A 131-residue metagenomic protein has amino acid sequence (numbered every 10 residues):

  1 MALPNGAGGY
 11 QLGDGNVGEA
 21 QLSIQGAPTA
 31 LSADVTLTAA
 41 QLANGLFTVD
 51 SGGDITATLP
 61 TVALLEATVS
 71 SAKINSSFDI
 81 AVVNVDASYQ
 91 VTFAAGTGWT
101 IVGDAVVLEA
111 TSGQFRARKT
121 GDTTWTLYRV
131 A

Functional and structural regions predicted by a protein language model:
L3-A95, E109, R118-A131: Exposed extracellular interaction/assembly regions and N-terminal maturation sites
A95-V102: Short edge-strand/loop segments of extracellular domains
A105-V106: Short Gly/Pro-enriched turn/cap motifs at secondary-structure boundaries
